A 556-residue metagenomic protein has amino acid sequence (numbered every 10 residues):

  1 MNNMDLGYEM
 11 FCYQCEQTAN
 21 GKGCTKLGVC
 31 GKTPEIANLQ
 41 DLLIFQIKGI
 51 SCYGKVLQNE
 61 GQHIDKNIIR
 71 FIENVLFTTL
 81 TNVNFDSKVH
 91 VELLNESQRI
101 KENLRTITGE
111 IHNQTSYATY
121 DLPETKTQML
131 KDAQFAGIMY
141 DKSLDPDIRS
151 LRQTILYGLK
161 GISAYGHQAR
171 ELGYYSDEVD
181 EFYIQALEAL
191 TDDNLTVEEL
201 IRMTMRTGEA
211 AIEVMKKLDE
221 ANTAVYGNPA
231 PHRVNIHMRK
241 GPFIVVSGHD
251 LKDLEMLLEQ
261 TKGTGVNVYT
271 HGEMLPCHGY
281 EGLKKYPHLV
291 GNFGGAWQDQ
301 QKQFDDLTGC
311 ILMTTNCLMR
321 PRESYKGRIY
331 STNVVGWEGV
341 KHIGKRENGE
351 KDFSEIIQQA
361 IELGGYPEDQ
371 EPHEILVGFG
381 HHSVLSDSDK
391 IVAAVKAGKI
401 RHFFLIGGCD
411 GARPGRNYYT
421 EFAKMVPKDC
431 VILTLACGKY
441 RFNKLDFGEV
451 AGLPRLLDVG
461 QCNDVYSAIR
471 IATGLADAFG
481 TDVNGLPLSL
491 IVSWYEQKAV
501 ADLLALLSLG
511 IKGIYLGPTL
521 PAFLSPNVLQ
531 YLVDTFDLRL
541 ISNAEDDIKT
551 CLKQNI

Functional and structural regions predicted by a protein language model:
N2-A19, K32-I36, K48, K66 (+2 more regions): Anaerobic metallocofactor- and corrinoid-dependent redox/one-carbon enzyme cores, especially those from methanogenesis
N2-N228, R233-G241, V245, G265 (+2 more regions): Long, compositionally biased, glycine/small-hydrophobic-enriched stretches that function as flexible linkers, tethers
